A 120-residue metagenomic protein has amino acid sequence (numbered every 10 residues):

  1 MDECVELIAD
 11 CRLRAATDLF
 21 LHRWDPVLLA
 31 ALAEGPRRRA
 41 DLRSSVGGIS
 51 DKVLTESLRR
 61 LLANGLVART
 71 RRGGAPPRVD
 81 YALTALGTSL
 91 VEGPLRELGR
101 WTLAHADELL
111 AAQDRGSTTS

Functional and structural regions predicted by a protein language model:
D2, L7-V53, N64, G74 (+2 more regions): N-terminal helix-turn-helix DNA-binding core of bacterial DNA-binding proteins
I8-R12, A30, S89-S120: Amphipathic alpha-helical dimerization/coiled-coil segments that flank or bridge DNA-binding/regulatory modules
S57: Residues within the DNA-recognition helix of helix-turn-helix
T70-R72: Conserved catalytic-core motifs of GNAT/GCN5-like acyltransferases
L86: Conserved post-beta-strand hinge residue in the HATPase_c
